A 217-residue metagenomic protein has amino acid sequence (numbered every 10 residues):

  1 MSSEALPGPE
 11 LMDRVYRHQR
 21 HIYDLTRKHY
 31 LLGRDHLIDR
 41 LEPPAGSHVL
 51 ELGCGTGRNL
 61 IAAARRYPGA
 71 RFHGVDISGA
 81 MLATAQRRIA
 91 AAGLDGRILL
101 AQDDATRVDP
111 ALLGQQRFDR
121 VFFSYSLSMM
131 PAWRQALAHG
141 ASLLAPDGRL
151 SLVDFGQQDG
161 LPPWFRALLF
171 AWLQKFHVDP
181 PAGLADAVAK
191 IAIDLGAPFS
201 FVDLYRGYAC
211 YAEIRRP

Functional and structural regions predicted by a protein language model:
S2-E42, R58, A62, F165-A171: Conserved class I S-adenosyl-L-methionine
H48, D147-R149: Short glycine-centered segments of the SAM/dcSAM-binding site in methyltransferase folds
L50, T56-R107: Class I SAM-dependent methyltransferase SAM/SAH-binding core
P110-R120: A short acidic, Gly/Pro-enriched loop at the edge of an enzyme's catalytic core that lines a small-molecule cofactor
D119-A132: A short SAM/SAH-binding and catalytic strip from SAM-dependent methyltransferases
R134-P146: A short glycine-rich, Lys/Arg-flanked "PGG" loop and its adjoining helix->strand segment in the class I
S151-Y208: C-terminal alpha-helical "lid/dimerization" subdomain adjacent to the S-adenosyl-L-methionine
A212-P217: C-terminal lobe and adjacent flexible extensions of AdoMet/dcAdoMet transferase-like proteins
